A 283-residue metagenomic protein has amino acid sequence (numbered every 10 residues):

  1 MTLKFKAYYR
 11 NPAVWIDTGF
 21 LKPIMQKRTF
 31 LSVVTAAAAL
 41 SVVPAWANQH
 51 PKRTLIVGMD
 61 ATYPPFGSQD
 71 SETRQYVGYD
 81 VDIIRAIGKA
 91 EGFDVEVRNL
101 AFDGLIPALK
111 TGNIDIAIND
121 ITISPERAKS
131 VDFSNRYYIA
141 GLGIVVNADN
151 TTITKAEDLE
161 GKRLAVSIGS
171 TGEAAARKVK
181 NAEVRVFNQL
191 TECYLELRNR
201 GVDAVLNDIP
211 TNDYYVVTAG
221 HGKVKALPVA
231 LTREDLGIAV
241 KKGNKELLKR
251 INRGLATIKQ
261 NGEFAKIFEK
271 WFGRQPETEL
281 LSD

Functional and structural regions predicted by a protein language model:
K27-L31: N-terminal export leaders
Q49-I121, K129, N261: Extracytoplasmic small-molecule ligand-binding "clamshell" domains of the periplasmic binding protein/Venus flytrap
A61, I139-V146, I209, D213-A256 (+1 more regions): Periplasmic-binding protein-like
V81, V97-P107, T151, I168-S170 (+2 more regions): Short helix-initiation/N-cap motifs at beta->coil->alpha
V81-A90, N150, E157, R163 (+2 more regions): Extended ligand-binding regions for polar small-molecule ligands
F93, V97, I121-I123, N135-V184: A conserved helix-loop-strand patch within extracytoplasmic ligand-binding domains of the periplasmic binding
G104-P107, N119-K129, A175-K178, R198 (+1 more regions): A ligand-binding cleft/hinge motif common to bilobed small-molecule-binding domains
T171-R185, K223-A226, L255-D283: Ligand-binding clefts/hinges and TM-proximal coupling segments of bilobed small-molecule sensing domains
